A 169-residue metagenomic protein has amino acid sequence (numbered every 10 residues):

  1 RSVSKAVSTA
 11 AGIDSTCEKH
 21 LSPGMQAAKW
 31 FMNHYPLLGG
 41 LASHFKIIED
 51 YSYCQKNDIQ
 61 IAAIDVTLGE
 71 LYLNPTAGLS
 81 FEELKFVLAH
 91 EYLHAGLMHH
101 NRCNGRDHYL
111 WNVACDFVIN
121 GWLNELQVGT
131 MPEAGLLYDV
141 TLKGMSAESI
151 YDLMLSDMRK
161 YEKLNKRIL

Functional and structural regions predicted by a protein language model:
R1-F86, Y92-L169: Short, functionally important secondary-structure microenvironments
